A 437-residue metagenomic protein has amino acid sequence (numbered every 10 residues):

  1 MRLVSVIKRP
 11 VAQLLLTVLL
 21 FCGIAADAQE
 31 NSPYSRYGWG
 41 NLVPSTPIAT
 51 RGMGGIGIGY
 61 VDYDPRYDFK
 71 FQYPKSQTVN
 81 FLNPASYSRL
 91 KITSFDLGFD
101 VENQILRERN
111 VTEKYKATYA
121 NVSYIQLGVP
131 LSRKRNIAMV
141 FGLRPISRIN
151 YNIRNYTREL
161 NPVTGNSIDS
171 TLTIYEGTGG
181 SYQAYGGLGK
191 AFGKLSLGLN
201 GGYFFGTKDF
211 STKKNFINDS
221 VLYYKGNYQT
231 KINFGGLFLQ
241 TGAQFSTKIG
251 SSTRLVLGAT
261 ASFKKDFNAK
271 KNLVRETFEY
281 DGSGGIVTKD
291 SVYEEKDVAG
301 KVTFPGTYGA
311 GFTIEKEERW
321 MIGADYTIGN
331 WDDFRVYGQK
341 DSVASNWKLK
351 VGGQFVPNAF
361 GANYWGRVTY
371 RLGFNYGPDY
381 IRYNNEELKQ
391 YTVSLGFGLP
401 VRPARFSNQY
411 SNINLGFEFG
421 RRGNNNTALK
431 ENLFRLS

Functional and structural regions predicted by a protein language model:
M1-K8: N-terminal secretory signal peptides that target proteins for export/translocation
R9, G23, K296-V298: Short, flexible coil/linker elements and helix-boundary hinge sites characteristic of intrinsically disordered
A12-G23: Bacterial N-terminal signal peptides
I24-A28: Sec/Tat signal peptide C-region and signal peptidase I cleavage site
Q29-S437: Subset of outer-membrane beta-barrel
